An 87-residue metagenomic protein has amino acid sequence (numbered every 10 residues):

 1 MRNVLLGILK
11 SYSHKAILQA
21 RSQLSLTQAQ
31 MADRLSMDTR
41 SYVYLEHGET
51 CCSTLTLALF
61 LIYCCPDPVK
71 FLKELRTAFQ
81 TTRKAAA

Functional and structural regions predicted by a protein language model:
M1-Q23: A short, Lys/Arg-rich alpha-helix, primarily the initiator
L5-G7, Y44, C51, V69-A87: Short, charged recognition helix plus adjacent turn of helix-turn-helix-like nucleic-acid-binding domains
S11-Y12, T50-C52: Short acidic alpha-helix initiation/capping motifs at coil-to-helix transition points, especially at protein N-termini
K15-M31, L59, K84-A85: Short basic helix-loop element that most often maps to the first helix and adjoining turn of HTH DNA-binding modules
S25-Y44: Short alpha-helical DNA-recognition segment
S53-K73: DNA major-groove recognition helix of helix-turn-helix/homeodomain DNA-binding modules
